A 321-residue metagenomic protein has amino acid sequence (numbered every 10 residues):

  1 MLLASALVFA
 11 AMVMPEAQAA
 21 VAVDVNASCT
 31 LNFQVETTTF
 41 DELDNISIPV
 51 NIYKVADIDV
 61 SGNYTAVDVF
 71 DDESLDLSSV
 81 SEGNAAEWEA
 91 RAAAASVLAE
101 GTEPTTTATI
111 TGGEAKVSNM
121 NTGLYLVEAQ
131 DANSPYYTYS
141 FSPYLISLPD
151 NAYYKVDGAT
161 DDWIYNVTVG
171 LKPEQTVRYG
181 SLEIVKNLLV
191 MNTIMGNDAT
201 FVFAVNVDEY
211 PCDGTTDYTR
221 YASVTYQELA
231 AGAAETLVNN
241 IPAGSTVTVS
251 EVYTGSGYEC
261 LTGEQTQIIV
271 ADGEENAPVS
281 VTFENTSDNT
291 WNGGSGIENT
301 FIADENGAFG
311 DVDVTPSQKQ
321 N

Functional and structural regions predicted by a protein language model:
M1-N321: Solvent-exposed loop/turn and edge beta-strand elements of beta-rich ligand-binding domains
